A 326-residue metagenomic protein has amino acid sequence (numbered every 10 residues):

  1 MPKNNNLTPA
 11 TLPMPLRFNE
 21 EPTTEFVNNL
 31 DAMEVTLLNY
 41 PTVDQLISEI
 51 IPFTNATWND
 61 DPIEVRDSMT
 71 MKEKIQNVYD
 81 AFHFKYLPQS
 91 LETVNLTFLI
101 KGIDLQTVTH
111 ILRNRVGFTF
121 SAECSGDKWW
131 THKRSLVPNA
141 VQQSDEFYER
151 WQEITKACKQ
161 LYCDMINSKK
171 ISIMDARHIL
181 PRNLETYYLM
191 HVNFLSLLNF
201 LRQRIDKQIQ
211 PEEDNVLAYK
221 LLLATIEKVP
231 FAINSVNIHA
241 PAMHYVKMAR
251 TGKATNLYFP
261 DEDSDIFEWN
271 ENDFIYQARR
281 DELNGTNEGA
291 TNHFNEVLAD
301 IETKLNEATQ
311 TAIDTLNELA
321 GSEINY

Functional and structural regions predicted by a protein language model:
M1-Y326: Family-specific signature for flavin-dependent thymidylate synthase
